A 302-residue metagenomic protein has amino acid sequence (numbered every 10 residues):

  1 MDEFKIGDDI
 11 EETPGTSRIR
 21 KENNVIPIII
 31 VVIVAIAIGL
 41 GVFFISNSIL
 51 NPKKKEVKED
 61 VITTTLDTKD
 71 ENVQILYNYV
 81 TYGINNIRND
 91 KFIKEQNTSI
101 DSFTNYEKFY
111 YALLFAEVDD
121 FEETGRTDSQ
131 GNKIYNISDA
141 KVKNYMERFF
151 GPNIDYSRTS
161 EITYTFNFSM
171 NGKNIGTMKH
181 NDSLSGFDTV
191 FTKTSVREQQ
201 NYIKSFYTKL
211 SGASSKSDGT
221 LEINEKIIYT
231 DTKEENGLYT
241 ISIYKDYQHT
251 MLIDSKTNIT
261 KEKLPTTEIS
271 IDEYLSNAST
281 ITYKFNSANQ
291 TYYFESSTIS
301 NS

Functional and structural regions predicted by a protein language model:
M1-Y79, I84, F285: Gram-positive cell-envelope targeting signals
K53-S302: Mature, Sec-exported extracytoplasmic domains of Gram-positive
